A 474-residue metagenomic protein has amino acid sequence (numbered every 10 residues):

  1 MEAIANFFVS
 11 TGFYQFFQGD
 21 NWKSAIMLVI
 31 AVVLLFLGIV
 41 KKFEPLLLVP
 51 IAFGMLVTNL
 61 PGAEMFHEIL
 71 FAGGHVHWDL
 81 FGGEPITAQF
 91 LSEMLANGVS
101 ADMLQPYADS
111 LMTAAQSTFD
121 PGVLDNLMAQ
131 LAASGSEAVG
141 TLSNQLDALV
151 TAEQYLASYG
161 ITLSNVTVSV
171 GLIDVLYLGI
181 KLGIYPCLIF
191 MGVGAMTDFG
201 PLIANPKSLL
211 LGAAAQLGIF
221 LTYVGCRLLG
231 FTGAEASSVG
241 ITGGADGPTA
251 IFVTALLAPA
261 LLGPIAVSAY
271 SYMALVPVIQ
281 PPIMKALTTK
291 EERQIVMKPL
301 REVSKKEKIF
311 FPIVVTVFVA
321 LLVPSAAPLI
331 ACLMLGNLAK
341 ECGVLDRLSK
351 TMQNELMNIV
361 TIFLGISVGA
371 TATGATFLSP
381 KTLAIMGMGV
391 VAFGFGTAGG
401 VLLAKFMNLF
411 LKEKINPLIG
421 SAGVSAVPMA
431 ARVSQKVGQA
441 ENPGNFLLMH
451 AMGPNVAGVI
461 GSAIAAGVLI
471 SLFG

Functional and structural regions predicted by a protein language model:
M1-G12, F66-G171: Low-complexity, proline/glycine-enriched hydrophobic segments characteristic of transmembrane helices
L34, V57, Y177-I203, N337-A339 (+1 more regions): Hydrophobic transmembrane alpha-helices of secondary-active transporters and Na+-translocating membrane complexes
V40-L48, F66-H67, V175-L176, M196-L211 (+4 more regions): Interfacial helix-loop-helix linkers and transmembrane-helix boundary segments in multi-pass membrane proteins
L182, F190-M196, L211-L221, G225 (+3 more regions): Alpha-helical membrane segments and immediately flanking helix-loop junctions that form or couple to the substrate/ion
L202-Y223, A375-G400, A451-N455: Entry/N-cap segments of selected transmembrane alpha helices and their immediately preceding amphipathic helices
A260-V278, M388-G396, I419: Alpha-helical transmembrane segments
S268-V344: Membrane-embedded hairpin module used as a gating/binding unit in multi-pass transport and secretion proteins
T316-G400: Transmembrane helical segments that form the transport core of multi-pass membrane transport proteins
